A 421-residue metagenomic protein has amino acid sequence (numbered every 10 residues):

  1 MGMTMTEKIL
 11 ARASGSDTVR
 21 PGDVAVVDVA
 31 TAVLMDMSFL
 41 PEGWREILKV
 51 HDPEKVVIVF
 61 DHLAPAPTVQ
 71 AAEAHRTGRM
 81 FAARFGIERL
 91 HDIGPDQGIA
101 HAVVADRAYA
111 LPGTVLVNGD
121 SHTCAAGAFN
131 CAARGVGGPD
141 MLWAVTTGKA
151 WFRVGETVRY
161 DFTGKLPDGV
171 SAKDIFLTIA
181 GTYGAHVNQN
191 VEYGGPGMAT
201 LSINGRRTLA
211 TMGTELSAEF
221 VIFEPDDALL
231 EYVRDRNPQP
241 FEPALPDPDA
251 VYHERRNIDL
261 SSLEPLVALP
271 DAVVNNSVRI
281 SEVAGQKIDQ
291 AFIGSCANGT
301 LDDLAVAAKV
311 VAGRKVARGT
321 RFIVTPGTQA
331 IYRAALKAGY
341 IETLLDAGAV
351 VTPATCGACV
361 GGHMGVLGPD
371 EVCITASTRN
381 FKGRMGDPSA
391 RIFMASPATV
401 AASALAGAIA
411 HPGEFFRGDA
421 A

Functional and structural regions predicted by a protein language model:
M1-A421: Fe-S-dependent hydro-lyases/dehydratases of central metabolism
